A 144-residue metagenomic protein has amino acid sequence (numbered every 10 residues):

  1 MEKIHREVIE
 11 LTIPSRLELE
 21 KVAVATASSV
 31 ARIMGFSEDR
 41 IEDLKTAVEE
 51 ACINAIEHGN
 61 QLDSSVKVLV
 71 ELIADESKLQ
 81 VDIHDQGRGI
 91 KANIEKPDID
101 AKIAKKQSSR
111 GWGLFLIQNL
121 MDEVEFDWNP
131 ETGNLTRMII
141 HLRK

Functional and structural regions predicted by a protein language model:
M1-L11, F115-K144: Flexible, glycine-/charge-rich segments associated with ATP-binding catalytic modules
A25-E49, K106-S108: Conserved short strand/loop->alpha-helix "switch" segment adjacent to the catalytic nucleotide/phosphoryl-transfer site
E50, N54: Conserved polar catalytic motif of the HATPase_c/GHKL fold
A55-N60: Short helix-loop "hinge" at the ATP-lid/N-box region of the Bergerat-fold HATPase_c
K67-S77: Short beta-strand/loop element within the Bergerat-fold HATPase_c
L79-S109: Glycine-rich/acidic phosphate-handling loop/turn and adjacent ATP-lid/helix of nucleotide-binding kinase/ATPase domains
